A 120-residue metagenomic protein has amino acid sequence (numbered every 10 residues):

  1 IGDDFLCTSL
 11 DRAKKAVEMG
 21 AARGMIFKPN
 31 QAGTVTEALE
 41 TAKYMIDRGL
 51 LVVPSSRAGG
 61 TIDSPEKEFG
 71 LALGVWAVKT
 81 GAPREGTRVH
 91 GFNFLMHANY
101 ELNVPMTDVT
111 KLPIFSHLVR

Functional and structural regions predicted by a protein language model:
I1-A72, W76-V119: Catalytic core of soluble alpha/beta enzymes
